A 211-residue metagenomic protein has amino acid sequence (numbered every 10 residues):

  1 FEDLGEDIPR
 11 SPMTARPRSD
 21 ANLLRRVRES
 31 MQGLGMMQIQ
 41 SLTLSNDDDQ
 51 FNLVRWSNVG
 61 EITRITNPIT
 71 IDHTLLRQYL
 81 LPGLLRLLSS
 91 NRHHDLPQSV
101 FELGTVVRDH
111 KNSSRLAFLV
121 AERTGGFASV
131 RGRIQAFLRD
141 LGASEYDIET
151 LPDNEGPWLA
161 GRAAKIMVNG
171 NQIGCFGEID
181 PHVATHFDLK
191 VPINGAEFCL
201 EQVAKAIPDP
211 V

Functional and structural regions predicted by a protein language model:
F1-V211: Extended beta-strand-rich architecture
